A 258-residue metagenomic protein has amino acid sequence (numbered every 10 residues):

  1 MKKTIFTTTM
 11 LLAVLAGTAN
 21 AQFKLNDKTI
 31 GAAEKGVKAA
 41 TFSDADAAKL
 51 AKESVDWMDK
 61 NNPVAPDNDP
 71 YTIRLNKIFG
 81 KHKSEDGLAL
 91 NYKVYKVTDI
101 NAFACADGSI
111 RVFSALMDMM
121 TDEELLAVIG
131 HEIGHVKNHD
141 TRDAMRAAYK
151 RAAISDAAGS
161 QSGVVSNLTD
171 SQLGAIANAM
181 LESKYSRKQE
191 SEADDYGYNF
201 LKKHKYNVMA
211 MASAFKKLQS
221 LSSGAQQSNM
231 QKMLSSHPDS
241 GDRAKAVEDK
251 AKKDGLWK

Functional and structural regions predicted by a protein language model:
M1-T8: Bacterial N-terminal signal peptides that target proteins for export
T8-A16: Bacterial N-terminal signal peptides
G17-A21: Sec/Tat signal peptide C-region and signal peptidase I cleavage site
Q22-K258: A Zn2+-metalloprotease active-site environment signal
